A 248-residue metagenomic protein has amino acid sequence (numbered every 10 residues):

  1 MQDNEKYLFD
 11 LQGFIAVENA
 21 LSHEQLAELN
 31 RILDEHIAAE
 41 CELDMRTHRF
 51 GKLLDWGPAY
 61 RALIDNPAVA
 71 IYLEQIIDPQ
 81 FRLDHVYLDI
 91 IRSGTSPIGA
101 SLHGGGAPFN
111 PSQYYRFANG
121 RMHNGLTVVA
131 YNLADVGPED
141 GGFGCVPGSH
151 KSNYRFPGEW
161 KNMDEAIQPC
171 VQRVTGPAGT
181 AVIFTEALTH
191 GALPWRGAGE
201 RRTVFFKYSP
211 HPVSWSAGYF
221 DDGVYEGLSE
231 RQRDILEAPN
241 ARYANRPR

Functional and structural regions predicted by a protein language model:
M1-Q12, V17-G120, D234: Non-heme Fe(II)-dependent double-stranded beta-helix
E40-E42, P97, N153-F156, W215: Short acidic/His/Gly/Ser-rich catalytic and metal-binding motifs that mark active-site loops of diverse hydrolases
P79-V86, I98-A100, G125-Y131, G141 (+1 more regions): Generic beta-strand structural signal
G99-A107, V146, T189-A192, F206: Histidine-centered catalytic micro-motifs
L102-Y114, G158-Q168, Y219-G223: Short, surface-exposed loop/helix-turn segments at secondary-structure junctions that function as lids/hinges flanking
S112-P138, T175-G176, K207-P210: Short, conserved beta-strand element in jelly-roll/cupin
L126, D135-G191, V213, E230: Double-stranded beta-helix
A181, L188-T189, L193-R248: Non-heme Fe(II)/2-oxoglutarate
